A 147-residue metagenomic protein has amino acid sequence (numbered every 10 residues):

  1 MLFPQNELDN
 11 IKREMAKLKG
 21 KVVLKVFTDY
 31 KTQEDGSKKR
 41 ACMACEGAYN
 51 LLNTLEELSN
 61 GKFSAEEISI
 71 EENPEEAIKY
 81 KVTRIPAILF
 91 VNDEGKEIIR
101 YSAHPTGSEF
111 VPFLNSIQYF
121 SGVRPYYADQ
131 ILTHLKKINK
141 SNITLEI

Functional and structural regions predicted by a protein language model:
P4-I11, Q130: Phosphate-interacting basic helix/loop segments used at nucleotide- and nucleic-acid interfaces
E7, R13-S59, K136-I147: Local sequence-structure signature of Cys/Sec-based thiol-disulfide redox active-site neighborhoods
N10-E14, P74-A77: Short secondary-structure capping/turn segments at boundaries of alpha-helices and beta-strands
G47-N60, E67-I68, K81, G95-I98 (+3 more regions): Acidic, two-metal ion nucleic-acid-processing modules in DNA metabolism proteins
E57-E94, S116: Thioredoxin-like thiol-disulfide oxidoreductase module
A87-R124: Non-catalytic, surface beta->alpha helical segment in thiol-disulfide oxidoreductase systems
F120-I138: Long, charged amphipathic helices and adjacent flexible linkers at domain junctions
